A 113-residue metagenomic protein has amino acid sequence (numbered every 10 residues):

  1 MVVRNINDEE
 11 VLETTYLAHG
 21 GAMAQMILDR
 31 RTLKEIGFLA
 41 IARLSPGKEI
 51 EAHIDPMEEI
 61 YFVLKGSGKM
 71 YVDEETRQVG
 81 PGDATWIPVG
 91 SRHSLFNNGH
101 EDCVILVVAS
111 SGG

Functional and structural regions predicted by a protein language model:
M1-I36: A short, N-terminal "cap"/entry segment at the start of jelly-roll beta-barrel domains of the cupin/DSBH fold
T15, D29-R30, E49-D55, F96-N98: Short histidine-centered beta-strand/loop micro-motifs that create catalytic or ligand/metal-coordination sites
L39-D55, V89: Conserved short histidine dyad/triad with adjacent acidic residue
I41, I60, E75-Q78: Short, surface-exposed secondary-structure edge patches
E49-E51, K69, T85, V89-L95: Histidine-centered metal-chelating micro-motifs
M57-G68, D73: Glycine- and acidic-residue-biased ligand/ion/polar-headgroup-sensing regions
E75-V89: Short acidic-glycine-tyrosine-enriched beta hairpin
V89-G113: Ligand-binding loop in jelly-roll beta-barrel domains
